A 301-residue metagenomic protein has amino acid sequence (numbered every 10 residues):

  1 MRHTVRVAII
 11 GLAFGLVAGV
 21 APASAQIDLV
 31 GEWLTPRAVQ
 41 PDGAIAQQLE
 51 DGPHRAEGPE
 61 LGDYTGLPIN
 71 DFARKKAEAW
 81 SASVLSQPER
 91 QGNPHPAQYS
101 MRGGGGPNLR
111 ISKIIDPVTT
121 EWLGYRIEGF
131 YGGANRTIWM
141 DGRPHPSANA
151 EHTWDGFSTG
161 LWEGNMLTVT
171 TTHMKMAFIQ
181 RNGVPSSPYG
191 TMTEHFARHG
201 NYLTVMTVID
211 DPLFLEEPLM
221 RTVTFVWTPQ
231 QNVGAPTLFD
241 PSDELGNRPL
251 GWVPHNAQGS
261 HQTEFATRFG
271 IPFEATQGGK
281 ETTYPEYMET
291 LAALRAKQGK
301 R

Functional and structural regions predicted by a protein language model:
M1-R6: Positively charged n-region of N-terminal signal peptides that target proteins for export
A8-G19: Bacterial N-terminal signal peptides
S24-R301: PEST-like low-complexity, intrinsically disordered acidic/proline/serine-rich tracts that flank trafficking/processing
